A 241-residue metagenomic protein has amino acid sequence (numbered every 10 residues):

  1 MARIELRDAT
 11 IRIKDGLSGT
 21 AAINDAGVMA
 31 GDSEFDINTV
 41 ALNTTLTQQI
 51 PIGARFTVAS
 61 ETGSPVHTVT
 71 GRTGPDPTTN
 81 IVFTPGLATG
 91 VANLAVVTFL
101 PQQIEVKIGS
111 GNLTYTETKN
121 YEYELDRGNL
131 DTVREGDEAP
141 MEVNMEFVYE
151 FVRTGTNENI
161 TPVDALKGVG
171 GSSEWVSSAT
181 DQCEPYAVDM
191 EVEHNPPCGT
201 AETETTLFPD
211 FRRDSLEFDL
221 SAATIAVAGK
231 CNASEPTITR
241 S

Functional and structural regions predicted by a protein language model:
M1-D32, A41-S241: Signature of extracytoplasmic/envelope-associated structural regions
